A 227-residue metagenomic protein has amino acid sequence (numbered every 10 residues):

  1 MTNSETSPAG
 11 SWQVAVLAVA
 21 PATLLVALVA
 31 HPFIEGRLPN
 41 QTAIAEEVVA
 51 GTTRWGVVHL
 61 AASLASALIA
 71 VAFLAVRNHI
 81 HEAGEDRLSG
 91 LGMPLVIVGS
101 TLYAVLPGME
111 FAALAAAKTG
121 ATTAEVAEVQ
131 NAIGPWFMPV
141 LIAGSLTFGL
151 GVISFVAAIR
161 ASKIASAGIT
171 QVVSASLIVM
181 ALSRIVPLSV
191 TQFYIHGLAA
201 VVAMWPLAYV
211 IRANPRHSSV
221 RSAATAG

Functional and structural regions predicted by a protein language model:
T2-G227: Hydrophobic, aromatic-enriched alpha-helical segments typical of multi-pass transmembrane helices
